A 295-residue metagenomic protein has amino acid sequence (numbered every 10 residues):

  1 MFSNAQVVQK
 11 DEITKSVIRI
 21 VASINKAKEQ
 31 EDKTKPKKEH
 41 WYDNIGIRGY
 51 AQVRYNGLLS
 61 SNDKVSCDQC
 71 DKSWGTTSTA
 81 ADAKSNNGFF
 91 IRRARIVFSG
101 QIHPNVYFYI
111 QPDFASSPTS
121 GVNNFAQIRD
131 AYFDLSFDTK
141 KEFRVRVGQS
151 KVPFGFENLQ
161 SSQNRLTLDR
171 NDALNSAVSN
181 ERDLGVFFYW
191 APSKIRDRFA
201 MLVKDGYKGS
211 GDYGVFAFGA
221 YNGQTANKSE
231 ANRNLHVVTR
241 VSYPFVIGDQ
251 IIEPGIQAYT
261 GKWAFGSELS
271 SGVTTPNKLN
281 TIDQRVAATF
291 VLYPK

Functional and structural regions predicted by a protein language model:
M1-F2, T289: Accessible peptide chain termini
F2-T76: N-terminal periplasmic/intermembrane-space "pro-region" immediately following the signal or transit peptide
K10, K15, K26-K28, K33-K38 (+12 more regions): Context-gated lysine
I13, I20, A27, R129 (+3 more regions): Generic low-polarity alpha-helical segments
I20-K28, Q160-T167, G272-N277: Short, charged, low-hydrophobicity "junction" segments
K38-C67, S78-G223, A231-V238, S242-G248: Outer membrane beta-barrel
Q69-S73, V203, S210-K295: Surface-exposed beta-loop-beta
